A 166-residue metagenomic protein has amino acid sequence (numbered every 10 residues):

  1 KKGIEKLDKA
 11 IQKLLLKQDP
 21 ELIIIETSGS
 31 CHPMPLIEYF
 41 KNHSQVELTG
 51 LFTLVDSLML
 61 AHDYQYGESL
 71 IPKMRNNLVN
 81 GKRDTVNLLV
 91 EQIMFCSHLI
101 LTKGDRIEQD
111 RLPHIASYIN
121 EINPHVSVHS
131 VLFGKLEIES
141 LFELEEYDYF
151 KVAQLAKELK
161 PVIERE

Functional and structural regions predicted by a protein language model:
K1-N87: Nucleotide-state-sensitive switch-loop elements of NTP-binding domains
T27, T102-K103: Short glycine-centered, acidic/aromatic-flanked micro-motifs in structured strand/loop junctions that mark active-site
L51, L99-I100: Short, well-ordered beta-strand core segments
M74-H98, G104-E166: C-terminal accessory "lid"/substrate-recognition subdomains
